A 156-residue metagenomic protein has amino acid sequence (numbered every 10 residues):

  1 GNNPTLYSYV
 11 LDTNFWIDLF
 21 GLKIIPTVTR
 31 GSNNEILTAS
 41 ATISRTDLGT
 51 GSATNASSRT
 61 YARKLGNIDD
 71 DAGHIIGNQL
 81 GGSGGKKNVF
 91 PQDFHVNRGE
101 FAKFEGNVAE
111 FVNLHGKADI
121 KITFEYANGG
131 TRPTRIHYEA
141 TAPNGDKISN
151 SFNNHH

Functional and structural regions predicted by a protein language model:
G1-K23: Short turn/helix-capping motifs enriched in Asx and small/polar residues
P26-H156: Domain-level detector of nuclease and nuclease-like folds in predominantly extracellular/periplasmic contexts
